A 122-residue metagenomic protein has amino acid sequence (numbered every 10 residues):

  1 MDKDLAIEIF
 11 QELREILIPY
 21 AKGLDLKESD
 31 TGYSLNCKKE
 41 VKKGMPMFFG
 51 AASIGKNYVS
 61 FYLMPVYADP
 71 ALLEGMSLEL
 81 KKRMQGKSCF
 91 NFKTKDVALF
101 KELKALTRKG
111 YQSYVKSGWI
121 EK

Functional and structural regions predicted by a protein language model:
M1-K122: Charge-dense, helix-prone N-terminal extensions
